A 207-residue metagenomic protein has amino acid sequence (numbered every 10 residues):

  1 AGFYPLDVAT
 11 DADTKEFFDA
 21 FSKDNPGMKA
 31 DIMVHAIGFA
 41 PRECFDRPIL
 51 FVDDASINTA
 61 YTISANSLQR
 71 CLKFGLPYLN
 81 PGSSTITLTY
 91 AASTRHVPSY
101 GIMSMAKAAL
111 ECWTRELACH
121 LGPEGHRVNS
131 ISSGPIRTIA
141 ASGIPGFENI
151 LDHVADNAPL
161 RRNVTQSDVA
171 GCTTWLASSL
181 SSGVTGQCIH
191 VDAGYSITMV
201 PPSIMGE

Functional and structural regions predicted by a protein language model:
A1-N58, P77, S99-I102, S142-G146 (+1 more regions): Conserved mid-core segment of classical short-chain dehydrogenase/reductases
G38-P77, P81-P123, P135-R137, Y195: Catalytic loop of short-chain dehydrogenase/reductase
T85, V169-A170, L176: Non-catalytic, hydrophobic alpha-helical segments
G122, R127, V184-G186: Short, small/polar-rich loop/turn modules that mediate ligand/substrate recognition or access, typified
P123, S133-A158, T198-E207: A glycine/serine/threonine-rich, flexible loop-to-helix segment that serves as the NAD(P) cofactor-binding "lid"
R127-R137, A177, H190-D192: Conserved SDR Rossmann-fold cofactor-binding beta-strand/turn motif
A158-V169, L180: A conserved structural motif in NAD(P)-dependent oxidoreductases
T174, T185-E207: Short C-terminal tail/terminal secondary-structure segment of NAD(P)H-dependent dehydrogenase/reductase domains
